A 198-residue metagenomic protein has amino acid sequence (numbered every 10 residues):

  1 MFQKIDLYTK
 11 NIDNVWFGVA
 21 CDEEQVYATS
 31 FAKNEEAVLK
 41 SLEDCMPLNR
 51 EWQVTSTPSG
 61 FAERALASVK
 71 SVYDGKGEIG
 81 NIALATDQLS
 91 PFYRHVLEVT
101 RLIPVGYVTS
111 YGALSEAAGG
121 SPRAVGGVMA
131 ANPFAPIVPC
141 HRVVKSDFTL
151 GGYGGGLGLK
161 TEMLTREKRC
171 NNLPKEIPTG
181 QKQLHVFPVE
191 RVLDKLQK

Functional and structural regions predicted by a protein language model:
M1-G120, R169-K198: Basic nucleic-acid-binding alpha-helical/helix-turn surface characteristic of O6-alkylguanine DNA
A130: Residue-level detection of the helix-turn-helix DNA-binding "recognition helix"
P136-S146: Short Lys/Arg-enriched helix C-cap and helix-to-coil transition segments that create basic nucleic-acid-contact patches
D147-T149, Y153: Accessory, usually C-terminal, subdomains that scaffold auxiliary metal cofactors
G155-E176: A short, Lys/Arg-enriched interface patch at domain edges and termini
